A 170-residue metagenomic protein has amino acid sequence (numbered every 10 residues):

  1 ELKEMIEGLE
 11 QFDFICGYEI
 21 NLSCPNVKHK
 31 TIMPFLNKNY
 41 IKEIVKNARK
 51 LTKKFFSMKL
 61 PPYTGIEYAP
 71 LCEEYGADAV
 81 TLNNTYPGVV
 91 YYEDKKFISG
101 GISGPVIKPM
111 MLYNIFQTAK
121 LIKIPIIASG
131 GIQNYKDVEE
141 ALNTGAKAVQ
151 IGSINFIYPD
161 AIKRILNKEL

Functional and structural regions predicted by a protein language model:
E1-M33: Active-site beta->alpha loop and helix N-cap motifs at the rims of alpha/beta catalytic domains
L2, I41, V45, G65 (+3 more regions): Aromatic/hydrophobic pocket-lining residues that form the small-molecule binding cavity in soluble enzyme cores
L2-G8, Y63-Y75, Q117-K123, A128 (+1 more regions): Catalytic cores of alpha/beta
E10, V45-K53, E73, I115-L121 (+1 more regions): Surface-exposed amphipathic alpha-helices with a cationic face
I15-E19, F55-K59, D78-T81, P125-I127 (+1 more regions): Structural preference for beta-strand elements that scaffold enzyme active sites
L22-C24, A79-V90, G131-I132, D137-I165: Glycine-rich phosphate-binding active-site loops on the catalytic face of alpha/beta enzymes
P25-L36, Y68-K120, I124, D160-R164: Glycine/Thr-rich beta-alpha phosphate-binding loop at enzyme active sites
M33-N37, M58-P61, S103-I107, I127-G131 (+1 more regions): Glycine- and other small-residue-rich loops at beta-strand/loop junctions that grip anionic moieties
